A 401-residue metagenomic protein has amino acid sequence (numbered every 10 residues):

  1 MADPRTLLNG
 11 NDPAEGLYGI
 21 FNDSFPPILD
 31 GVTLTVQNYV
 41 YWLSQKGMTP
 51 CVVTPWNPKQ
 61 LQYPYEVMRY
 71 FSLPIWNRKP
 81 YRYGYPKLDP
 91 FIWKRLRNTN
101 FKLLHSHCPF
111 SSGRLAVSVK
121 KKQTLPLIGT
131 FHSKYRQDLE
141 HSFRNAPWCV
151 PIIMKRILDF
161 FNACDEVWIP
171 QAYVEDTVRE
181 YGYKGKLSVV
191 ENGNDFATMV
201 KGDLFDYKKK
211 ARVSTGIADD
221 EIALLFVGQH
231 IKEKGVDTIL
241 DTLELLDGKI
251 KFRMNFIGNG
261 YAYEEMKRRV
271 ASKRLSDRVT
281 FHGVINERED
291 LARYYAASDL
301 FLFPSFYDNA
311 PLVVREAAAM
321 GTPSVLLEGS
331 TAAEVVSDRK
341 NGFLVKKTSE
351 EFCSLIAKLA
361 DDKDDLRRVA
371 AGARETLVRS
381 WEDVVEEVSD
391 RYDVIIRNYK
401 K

Functional and structural regions predicted by a protein language model:
L34, I222-L245, I250, Y261-K267: A conserved mid-protein helix/loop that constitutes part of the nucleotide-sugar donor-binding site
F161, V284, A292-S298: Short alpha-helical donor nucleotide-sugar binding micro-motif in glycosyltransferases
Y173, G193: Carbohydrate-associated surface elements
E265-I285: Nucleotide-activated donor-binding/catalytic signature segment of Leloir-type glycosyltransferases, i.e., the conserved
F306: Aromatic "clamp/platform" in nucleotide-sugar-dependent glycosyltransferases that forms part of the donor/acceptor
V314, P323-L327: Short hydrophobic beta-strand element within catalytic cores of glycosyltransferases and related nucleotide-activated
D338-R339, F343-S349, K358-K363: Conserved acidic donor-binding segment of nucleotide-sugar-dependent glycosyltransferases
D365-R379, D383: A short, well-ordered alpha-helix in the C-terminal region of glycosyltransferases
